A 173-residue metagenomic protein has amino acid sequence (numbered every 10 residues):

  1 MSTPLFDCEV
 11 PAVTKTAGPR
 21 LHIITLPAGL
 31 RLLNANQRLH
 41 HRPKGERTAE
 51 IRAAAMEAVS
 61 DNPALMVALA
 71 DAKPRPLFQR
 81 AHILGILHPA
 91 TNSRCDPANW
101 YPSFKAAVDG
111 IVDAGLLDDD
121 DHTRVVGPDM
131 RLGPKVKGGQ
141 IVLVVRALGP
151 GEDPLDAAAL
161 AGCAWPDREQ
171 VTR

Functional and structural regions predicted by a protein language model:
M1-R173: Catalytic phosphate/metal-binding cores of nucleic-acid and nucleotide-processing enzymes, i.e., regions that mediate
